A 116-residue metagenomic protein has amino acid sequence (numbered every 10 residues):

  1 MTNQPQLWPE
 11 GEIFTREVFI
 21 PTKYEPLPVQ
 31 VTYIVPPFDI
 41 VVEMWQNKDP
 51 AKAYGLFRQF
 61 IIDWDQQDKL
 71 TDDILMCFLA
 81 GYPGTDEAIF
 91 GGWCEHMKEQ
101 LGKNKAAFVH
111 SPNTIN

Functional and structural regions predicted by a protein language model:
M1-P5, M44: Charged, amphipathic alpha-helical segments
Q6-W8, K23: Short, conserved, surface-exposed binding loops centered on an aromatic residue
P9-T15: Short, hydrophobic/aromatic-rich segments at coil-to-beta transitions
E17-F19: Short beta-strand segments that buttress and anchor functional surface loops
K23-N116: Short, surface-exposed, charged amphipathic helix/loop patches that serve as local interaction elements
